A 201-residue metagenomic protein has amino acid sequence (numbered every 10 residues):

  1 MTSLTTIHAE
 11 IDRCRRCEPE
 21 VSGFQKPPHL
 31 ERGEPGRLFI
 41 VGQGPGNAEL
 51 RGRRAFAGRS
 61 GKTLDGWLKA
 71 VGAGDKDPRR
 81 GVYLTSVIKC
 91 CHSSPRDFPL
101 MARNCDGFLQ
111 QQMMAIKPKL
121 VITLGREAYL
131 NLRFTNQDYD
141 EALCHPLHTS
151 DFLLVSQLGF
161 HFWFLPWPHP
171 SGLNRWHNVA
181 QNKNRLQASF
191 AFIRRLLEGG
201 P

Functional and structural regions predicted by a protein language model:
T2-G200: A polyanion-binding, active-site-adjacent surface
